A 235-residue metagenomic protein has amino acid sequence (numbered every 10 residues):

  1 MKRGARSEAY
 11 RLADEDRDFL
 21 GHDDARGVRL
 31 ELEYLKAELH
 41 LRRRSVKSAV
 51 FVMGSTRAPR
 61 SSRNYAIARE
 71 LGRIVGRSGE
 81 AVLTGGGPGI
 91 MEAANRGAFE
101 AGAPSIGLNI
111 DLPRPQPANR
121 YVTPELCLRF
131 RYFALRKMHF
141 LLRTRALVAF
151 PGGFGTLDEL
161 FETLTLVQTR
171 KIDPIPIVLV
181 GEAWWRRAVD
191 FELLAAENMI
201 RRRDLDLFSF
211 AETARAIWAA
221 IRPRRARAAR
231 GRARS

Functional and structural regions predicted by a protein language model:
E8, R17-I110: Glycine-rich beta-alpha loop segments
A58, A68, G89-F150: Acidic/glycine-enriched connector segments
G89-R96, W184-A196: Glycine-rich, charge-decorated loop segments at or immediately adjacent to ligand/cofactor-binding or catalytic sites
I90-E92, L157, W218: Short, well-ordered alpha-helical microsegments
P104-P115, F150, L164-R187, R202-R203: Short, acidic/small-residue loops that bind anionic groups at enzyme active sites
C127-L135, D206-I217: Short acidic-hydrophobic, aromatic-tinged amphipathic segments that line or gate anion-handling sites
R131-V180, R225-R230: Active-site/ligand-binding-proximal alpha/beta "capping" segment
W218-S235: C-terminal amphipathic helix plus adjacent low-complexity, charged tail appended to glycosyltransferase catalytic
